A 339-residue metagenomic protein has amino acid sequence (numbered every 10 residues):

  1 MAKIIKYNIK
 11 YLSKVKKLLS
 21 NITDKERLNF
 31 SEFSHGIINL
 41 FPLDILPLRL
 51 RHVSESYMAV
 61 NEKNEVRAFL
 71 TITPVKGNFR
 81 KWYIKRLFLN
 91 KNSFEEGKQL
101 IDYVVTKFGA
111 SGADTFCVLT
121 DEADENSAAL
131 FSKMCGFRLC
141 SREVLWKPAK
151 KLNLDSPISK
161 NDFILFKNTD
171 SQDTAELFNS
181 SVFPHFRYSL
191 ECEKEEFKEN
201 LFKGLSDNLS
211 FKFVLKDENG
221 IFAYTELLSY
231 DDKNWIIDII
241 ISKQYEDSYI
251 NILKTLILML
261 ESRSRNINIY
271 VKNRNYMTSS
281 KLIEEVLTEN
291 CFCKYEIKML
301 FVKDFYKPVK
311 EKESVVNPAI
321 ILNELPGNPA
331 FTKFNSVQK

Functional and structural regions predicted by a protein language model:
A2-E62, L70, G136-N234: Amide-forming acyltransferase catalytic core, primarily the GNAT-like/NAT-type and related acyltransferase folds
L48-F94, Y103: Active-site-proximal cofactor/substrate-binding loop regions of enzyme domains
R49-H52, N64, G77, T106-A110 (+8 more regions): Short, low-complexity cationic-aromatic patches
T71, Y103, L119-D121, L130-F137 (+8 more regions): A structural feature that tracks compact, well-ordered secondary-structure segments with a strong bias toward
F79-K91, D232-Y245: Conserved acetyl-CoA binding element of GNAT-fold acetyltransferases
N92-K107, K133, E246-E261: Conserved acetyl-CoA-binding loop-helix of GNAT-fold acetyltransferases
F108-D121, R263-Y276: Conserved GNAT acetyl-CoA-binding A-motif
M134-D155, I267-K339: Active-site/acyl-donor-binding loops of N-acyltransferases
